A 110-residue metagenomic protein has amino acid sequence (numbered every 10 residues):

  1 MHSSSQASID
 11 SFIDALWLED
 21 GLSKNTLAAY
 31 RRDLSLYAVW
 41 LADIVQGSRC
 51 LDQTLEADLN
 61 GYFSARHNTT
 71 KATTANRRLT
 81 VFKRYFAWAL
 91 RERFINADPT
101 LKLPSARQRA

Functional and structural regions predicted by a protein language model:
S5-A7: Short, 15-30-residue, compositionally biased linear elements with alpha-helical propensity or flexible coil
D10-N25, R31-A110: N-terminal core-binding DNA-recognition domain of tyrosine recombinases/integrases
